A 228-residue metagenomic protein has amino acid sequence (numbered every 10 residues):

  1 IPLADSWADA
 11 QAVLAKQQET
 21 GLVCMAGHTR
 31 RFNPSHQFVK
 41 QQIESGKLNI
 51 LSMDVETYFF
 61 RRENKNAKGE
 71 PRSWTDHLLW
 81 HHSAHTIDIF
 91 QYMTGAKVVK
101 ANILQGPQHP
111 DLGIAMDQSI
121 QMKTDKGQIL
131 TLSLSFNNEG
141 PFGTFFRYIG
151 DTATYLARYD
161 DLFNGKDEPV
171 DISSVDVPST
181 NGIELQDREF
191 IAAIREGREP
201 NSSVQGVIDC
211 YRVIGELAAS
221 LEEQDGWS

Functional and structural regions predicted by a protein language model:
I1-R31: Beta-strand-loop-alpha-helix segment that lines the small-molecule cofactor/substrate pocket of alpha/beta enzymes
L3, H28-R30, E56-R61, P107 (+3 more regions): Short, flexible active-site-adjacent loop segments at beta-strand->alpha-helix junctions, enriched in small/polar
A10, H36-F38, R62-G69, G113-A115 (+3 more regions): Short aromatic-enriched loop/helix-cap "lid" or pocket-rim segments at secondary-structure transitions that line
A10, S35-H36, T86-I87, E184-I191 (+1 more regions): A general structural signal for well-ordered alpha-helical segments in protein cores
L22-V23, R30-L104, Q108-P110: Predominantly a Rossmann-like dinucleotide-binding segment in NAD(P)-dependent oxidoreductases
V23-M25, D54, T131, L156: Structural detector of well-ordered beta-strand residues that form the stable sheet scaffold of enzyme domains
T29, T144-R212, S220-S228: C-terminal glycine/acidic-rich active-site capping loop/insertion
H81, H85-D161, R188-R198: Contiguous beta-strand/loop segments that form the cofactor/metal-binding neighborhood of enzyme cores
